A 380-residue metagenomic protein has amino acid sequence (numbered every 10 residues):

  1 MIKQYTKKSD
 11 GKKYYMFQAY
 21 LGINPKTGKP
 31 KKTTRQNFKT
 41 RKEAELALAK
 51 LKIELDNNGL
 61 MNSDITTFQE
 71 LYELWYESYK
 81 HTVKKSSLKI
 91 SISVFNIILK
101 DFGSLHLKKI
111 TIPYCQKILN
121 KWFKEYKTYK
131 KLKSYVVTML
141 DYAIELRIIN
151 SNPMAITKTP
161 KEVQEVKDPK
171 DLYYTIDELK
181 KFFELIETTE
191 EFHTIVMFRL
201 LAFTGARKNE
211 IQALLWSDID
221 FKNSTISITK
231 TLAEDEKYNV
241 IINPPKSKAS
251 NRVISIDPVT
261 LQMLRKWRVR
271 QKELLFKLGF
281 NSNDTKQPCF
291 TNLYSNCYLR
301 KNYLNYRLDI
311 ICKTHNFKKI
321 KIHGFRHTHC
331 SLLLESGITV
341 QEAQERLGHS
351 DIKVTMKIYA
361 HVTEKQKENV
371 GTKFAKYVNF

Functional and structural regions predicted by a protein language model:
S9-M16, L21-P113, V269-T285, C297: N-terminal DNA-binding module of tyrosine recombinases/phage integrases
M61-D64, Y76-P153, D168, T189-E190 (+2 more regions): N-terminal core-binding DNA-recognition domain of tyrosine site-specific recombinases/integrases
K109-I110, D141-Q164, G279, D284 (+1 more regions): Short, charged hinge/linker segments at domain and secondary-structure junctions
K127, E145, R199, F203-E210 (+4 more regions): C-terminal catalytic core of tyrosine-transesterase DNA break-rejoin enzymes
K130-L132, E145, I149, A155-L214 (+5 more regions): Basic, Lys/Arg- and aromatic-enriched nucleic-acid-binding interface segment
E165, T231-E234, L347-T372: Catalytic-site neighborhood detector that most strongly recognizes the C-terminal catalytic loop/helix of tyrosine
T175, L179-K180, D257-F317: Active-site/catalytic core of tyrosine-dependent DNA strand-transfer enzymes
N223, E236, V240-N251, P258-T260 (+4 more regions): C-terminal secondary-structure termini that scaffold catalytic or DNA-interacting sites
